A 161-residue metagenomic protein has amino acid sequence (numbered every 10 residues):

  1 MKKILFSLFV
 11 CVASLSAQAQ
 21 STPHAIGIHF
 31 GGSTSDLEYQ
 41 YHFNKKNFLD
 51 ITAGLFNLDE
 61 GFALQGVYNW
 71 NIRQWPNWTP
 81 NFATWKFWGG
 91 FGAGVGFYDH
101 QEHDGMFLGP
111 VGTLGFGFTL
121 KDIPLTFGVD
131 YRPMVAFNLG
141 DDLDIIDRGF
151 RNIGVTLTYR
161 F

Functional and structural regions predicted by a protein language model:
M1-P23: Cleavable N-terminal export/targeting peptides
Q18-N57, A63: Short glycine/proline- and aromatic-enriched beta-strand/turn motifs that initiate or cap beta-hairpins
T22-H24, G31-S35, E60-L64, W85 (+2 more regions): Residues that define the transmembrane beta-barrel architecture of outer-membrane proteins
P23, H100-E102, L139-D144: Extracellular loop and loop/strand-boundary signature of outer-membrane beta-barrel proteins
H29-S33, G54-F56, N69, G92-G96 (+2 more regions): Outer-membrane beta-barrel pore domains and translocons
F43-I123: Gram-negative (and chloroplast) outer-membrane scaffold detector with strong preference for beta-barrel transmembrane
K121-F161: Predominantly the C-terminal beta-signal and adjacent terminal strand-loop region of outer-membrane beta-barrel
